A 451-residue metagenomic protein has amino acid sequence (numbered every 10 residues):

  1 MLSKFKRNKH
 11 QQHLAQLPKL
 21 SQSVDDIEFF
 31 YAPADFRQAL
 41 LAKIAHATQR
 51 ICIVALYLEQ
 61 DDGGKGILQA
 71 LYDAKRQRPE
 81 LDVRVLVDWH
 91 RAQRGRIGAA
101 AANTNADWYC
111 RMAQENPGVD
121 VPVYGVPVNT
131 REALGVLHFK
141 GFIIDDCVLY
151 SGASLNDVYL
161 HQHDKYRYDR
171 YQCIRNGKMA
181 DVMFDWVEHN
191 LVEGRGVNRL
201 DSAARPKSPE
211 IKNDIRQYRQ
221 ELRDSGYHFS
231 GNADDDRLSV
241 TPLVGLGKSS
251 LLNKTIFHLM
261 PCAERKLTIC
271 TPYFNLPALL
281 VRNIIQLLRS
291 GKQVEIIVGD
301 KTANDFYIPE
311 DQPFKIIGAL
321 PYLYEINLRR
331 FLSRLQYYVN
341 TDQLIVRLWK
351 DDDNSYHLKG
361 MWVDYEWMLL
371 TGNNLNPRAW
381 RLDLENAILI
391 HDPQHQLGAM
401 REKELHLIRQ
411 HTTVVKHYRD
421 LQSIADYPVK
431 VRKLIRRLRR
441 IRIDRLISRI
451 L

Functional and structural regions predicted by a protein language model:
H10, A15-H46, D61-A263, T302-M361 (+1 more regions): HKD-type phospholipase D/PLD-like phosphodiesterase module
R50, D82-R84, K266, R289-E295: Residues at the starts of beta-strands that form the adenosine-phosphate
V54, L86, I144, S151 (+6 more regions): Generic beta-strand/beta-sheet core signal
Y57-D62, C270-A278: Short, glycine-rich nucleotide/cofactor-binding loops
Q69-R76, R282-S290: Short, surface-exposed basic-aromatic patches at helix termini and helix-loop junctions that form
E188-H189, N283-Q286, L405: Short, solvent-exposed amphipathic alpha-helical segments in soluble enzyme and RNA/protein-processing domains
F274-L276, K301-N304, N376: Short, catalytically relevant binding-site loops at active-site mouths
Y338-L451: Long, C-terminal catalytic modules of enzymes
